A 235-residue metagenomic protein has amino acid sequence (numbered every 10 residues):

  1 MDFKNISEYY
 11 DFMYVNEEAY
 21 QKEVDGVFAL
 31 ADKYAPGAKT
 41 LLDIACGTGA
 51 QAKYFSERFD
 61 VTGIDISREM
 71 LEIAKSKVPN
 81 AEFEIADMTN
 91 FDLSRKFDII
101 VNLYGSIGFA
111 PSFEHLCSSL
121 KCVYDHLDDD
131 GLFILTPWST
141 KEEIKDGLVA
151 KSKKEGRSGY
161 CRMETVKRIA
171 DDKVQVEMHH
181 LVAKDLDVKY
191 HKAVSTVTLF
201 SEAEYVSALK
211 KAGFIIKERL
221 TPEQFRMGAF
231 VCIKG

Functional and structural regions predicted by a protein language model:
M1-G37: Conserved class I S-adenosyl-L-methionine
G37-G47: Conserved class I S-adenosyl-L-methionine
G49-N90: Class I SAM-dependent methyltransferase SAM/SAH-binding core
T89-I100: A short acidic, Gly/Pro-enriched loop at the edge of an enzyme's catalytic core that lines a small-molecule cofactor
D98-E114: A short SAM/SAH-binding and catalytic strip from SAM-dependent methyltransferases
C117-D129: A short glycine-rich, Lys/Arg-flanked "PGG" loop and its adjoining helix->strand segment in the class I
I134-A203: SAM-dependent methyltransferase
E202-G235: C-terminal lobe and adjacent flexible extensions of AdoMet/dcAdoMet transferase-like proteins
